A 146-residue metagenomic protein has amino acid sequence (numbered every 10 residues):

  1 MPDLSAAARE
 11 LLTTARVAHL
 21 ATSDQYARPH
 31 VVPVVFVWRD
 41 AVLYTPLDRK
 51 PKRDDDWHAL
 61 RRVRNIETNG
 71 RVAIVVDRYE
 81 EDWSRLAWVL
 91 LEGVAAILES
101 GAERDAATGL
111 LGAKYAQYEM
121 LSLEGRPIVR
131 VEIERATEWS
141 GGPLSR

Functional and structural regions predicted by a protein language model:
M1-W38: An N-terminal domain-cap segment
P2-D3, W57, Y79-R146: Charged, gly/pro-rich active-site loop segments
L12, N65-I66, L111, V131: A generic structural signal for nonpolar/aromatic side chains embedded in well-ordered alpha-helices
R16-A18, V32, R39-L43, R62 (+3 more regions): A generic structural signal for short beta-strands and their flanking turns/coil linkers
H19, G70, Y115-E119: Short, well-ordered alpha-helical segments in soluble proteins
T22-Q25, D77-D82: Short, solvent-exposed loop/turn elements at beta->coil junctions and helix N-caps that rim active or binding pockets
V37-Y79: A short mixed-secondary-structure module that forms the rim of ligand-binding clefts
